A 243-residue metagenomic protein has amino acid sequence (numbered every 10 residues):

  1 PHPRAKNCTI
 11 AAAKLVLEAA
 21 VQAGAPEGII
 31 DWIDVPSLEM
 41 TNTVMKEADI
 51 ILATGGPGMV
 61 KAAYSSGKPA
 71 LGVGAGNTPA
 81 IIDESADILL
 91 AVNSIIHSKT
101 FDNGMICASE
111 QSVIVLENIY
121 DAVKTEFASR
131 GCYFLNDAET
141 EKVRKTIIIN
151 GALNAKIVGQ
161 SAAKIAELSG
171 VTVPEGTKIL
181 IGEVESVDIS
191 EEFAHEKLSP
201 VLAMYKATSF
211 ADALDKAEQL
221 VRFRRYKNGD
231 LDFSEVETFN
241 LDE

Functional and structural regions predicted by a protein language model:
P1-L90: Rossmann-like NAD(P) dinucleotide-binding subdomain of oxidoreductase/dehydrogenase enzymes
K14, D49, K68-P69, A128-R130 (+2 more regions): Short, solvent-exposed amphipathic alpha-helical segments in soluble enzyme and RNA/protein-processing domains
A19, V60-D188: ALDH superfamily catalytic-core signature
E27-D31, S109, T177-I179, K227-N228: Residue-level recognition of the N-termini of beta-strands and the immediately preceding loop/turn
I30, I51, L116, I165 (+1 more regions): Residue-level signal for inorganic ion chemistry
W32-D34, E110-V115, N228-E237: Conserved short loop/turn motifs at secondary-structure junctions
V44-M45, G74-A75, M105-S109, N150 (+2 more regions): Short glycine-enriched loop/turn motifs at secondary-structure junctions
V171-E243: Conserved C-terminal structural/oligomerization subdomain of aldehyde/semialdehyde dehydrogenase
